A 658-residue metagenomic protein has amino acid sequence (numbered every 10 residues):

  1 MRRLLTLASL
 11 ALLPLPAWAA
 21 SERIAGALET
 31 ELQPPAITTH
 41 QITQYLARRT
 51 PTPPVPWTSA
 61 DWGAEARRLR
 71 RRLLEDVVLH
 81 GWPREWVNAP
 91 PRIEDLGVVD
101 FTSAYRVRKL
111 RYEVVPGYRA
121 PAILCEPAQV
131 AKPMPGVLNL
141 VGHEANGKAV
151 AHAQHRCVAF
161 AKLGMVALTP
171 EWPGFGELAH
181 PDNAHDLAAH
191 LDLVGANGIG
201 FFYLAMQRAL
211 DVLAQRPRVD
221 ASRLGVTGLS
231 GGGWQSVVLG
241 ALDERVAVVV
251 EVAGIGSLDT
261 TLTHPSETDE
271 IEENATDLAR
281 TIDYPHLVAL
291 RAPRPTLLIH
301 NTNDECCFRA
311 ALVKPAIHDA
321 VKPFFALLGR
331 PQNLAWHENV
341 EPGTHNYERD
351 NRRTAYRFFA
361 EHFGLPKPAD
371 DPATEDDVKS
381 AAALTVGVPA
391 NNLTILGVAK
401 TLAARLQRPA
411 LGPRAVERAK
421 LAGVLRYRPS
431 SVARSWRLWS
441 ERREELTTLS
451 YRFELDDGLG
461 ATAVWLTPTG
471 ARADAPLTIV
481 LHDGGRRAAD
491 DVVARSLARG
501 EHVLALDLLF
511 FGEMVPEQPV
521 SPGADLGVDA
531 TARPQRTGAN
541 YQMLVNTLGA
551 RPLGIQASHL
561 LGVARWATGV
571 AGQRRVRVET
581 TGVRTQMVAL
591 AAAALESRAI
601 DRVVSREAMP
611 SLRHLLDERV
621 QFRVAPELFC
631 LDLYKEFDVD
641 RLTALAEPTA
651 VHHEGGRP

Functional and structural regions predicted by a protein language model:
M1-L4: Positively charged n-region of N-terminal signal peptides that target proteins for export
T6-P16: Bacterial N-terminal signal peptides
A20-A120, K132, Y284, A292 (+6 more regions): Alpha/beta-hydrolase-fold serine-hydrolase catalytic core, especially in secreted/extracellular enzymes
R119, Q129-A179, L258, G470-P519: Short substrate-entry loop that stabilizes the transition state in hydrolases
Q129-K132, H185-L229, V246, P519-V583: Gly/Ser-rich "nucleophile elbow"/oxyanion-hole loop immediately N-terminal to the catalytic nucleophile in hydrolases
E144-H155, H190-L204, V226-V237, N274-L287 (+4 more regions): Alpha-helix capping and helix-loop boundary segments enriched in small/acidic/polar residues
L163, A209-R280, L560-E636, L642: Primarily recognizes the serine-hydrolase "nucleophile elbow" in alpha/beta-hydrolase and SGNH/GDSL folds
E171, T227, V252-A253, I299 (+3 more regions): Alpha/beta-hydrolase-fold catalytic nucleophile elbow
